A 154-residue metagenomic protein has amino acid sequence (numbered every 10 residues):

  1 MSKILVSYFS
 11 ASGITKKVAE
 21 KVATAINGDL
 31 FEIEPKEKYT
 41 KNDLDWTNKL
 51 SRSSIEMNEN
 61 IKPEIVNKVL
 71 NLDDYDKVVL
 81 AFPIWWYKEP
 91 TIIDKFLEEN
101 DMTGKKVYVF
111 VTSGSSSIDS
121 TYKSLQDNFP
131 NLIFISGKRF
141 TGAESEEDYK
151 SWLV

Functional and structural regions predicted by a protein language model:
M1-K77, Y87-E89, D94, E98 (+1 more regions): N-terminal beta1-alpha1-beta2 submodule of the flavodoxin-like/Rossmannoid cofactor-binding fold
D29, T103, L132-I133: Secondary-structure boundary/capping positions in well-ordered alpha/beta enzyme cores
L50, K105-K106: P-loop/Walker A phosphate-binding loop and immediately adjacent motor/lid segment at beta-alpha junctions
L72, E98-K105, F129: Short, conserved loop/helix-junction motifs that constitute active-site signature segments in enzyme catalytic cores
F82-P83: Glycine-rich, N-terminal phosphate-binding loop of Rossmann-like dinucleotide-binding domains
W86-Y87, S115: Acidic catalytic loop of the alpha/beta-hydrolase fold
Y108-S145: Short, glycine-/small-residue-rich phosphate/pyrophosphate-handling segment
